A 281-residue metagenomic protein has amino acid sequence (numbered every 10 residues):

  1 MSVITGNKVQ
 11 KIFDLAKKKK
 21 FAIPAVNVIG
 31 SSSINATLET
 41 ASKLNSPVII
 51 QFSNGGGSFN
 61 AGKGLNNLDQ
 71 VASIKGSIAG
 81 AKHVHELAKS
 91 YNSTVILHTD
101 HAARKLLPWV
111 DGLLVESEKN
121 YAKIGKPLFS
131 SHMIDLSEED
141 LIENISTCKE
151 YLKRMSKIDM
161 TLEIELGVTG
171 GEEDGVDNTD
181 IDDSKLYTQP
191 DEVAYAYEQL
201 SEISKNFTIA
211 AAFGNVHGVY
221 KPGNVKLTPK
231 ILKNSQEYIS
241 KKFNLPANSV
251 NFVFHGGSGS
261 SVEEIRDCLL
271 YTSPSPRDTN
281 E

Functional and structural regions predicted by a protein language model:
M1-F21: N-terminal amphipathic alpha-helix/helix-capping segment at the start of soluble metabolic enzymes
P24-V26, V48-F52, V95-T99, S130-I134 (+3 more regions): Hydrophobic faces of well-ordered beta-strands that scaffold small-molecule active sites in alpha/beta enzyme cores
I29-S31, S53-G57, A102-R104, D135-E139 (+3 more regions): Active-site beta-loop-alpha junctions enriched in small/polar residues
A36-P47, G55-G56, N66, K82-S90 (+4 more regions): Alpha/beta enzyme core
P47-L107: Active-site cofactor/substrate anionic-group-binding motifs, chiefly glycine- and Lys/Arg-rich phosphate-binding loops
L106, E139-R154, V225-P229: Active-site-adjacent beta->alpha loops and helix N-cap segments on the catalytic face of soluble alpha/beta enzymes
P108, S260-L269: Catalytic cores of alpha/beta
Y271-D278: Conserved small/polar residues in nucleotide/adenosyl-binding loops
